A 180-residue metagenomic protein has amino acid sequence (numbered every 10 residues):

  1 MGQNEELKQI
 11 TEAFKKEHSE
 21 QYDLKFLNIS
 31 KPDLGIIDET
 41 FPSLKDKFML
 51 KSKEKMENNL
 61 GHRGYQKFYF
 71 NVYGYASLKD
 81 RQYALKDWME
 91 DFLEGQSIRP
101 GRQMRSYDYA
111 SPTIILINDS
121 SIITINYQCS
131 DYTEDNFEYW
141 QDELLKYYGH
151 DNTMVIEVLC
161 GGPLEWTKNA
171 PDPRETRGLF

Functional and structural regions predicted by a protein language model:
M1-Y69, G74-F180: Soluble, non-membrane globular domain cores that form compact, hydrophobic packing and curved binding surfaces
